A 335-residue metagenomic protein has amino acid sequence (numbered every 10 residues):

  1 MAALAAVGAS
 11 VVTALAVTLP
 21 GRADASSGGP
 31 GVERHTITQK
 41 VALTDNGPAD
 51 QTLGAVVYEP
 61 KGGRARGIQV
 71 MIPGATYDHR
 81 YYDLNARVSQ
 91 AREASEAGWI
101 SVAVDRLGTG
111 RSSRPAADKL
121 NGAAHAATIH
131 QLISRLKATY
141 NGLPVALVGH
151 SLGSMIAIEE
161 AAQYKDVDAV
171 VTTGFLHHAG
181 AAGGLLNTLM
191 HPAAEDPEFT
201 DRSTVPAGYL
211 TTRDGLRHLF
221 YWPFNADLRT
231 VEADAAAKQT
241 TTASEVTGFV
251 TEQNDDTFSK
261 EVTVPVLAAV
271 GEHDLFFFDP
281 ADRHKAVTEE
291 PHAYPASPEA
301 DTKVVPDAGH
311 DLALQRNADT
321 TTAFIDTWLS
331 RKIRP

Functional and structural regions predicted by a protein language model:
G28-G62: N-terminal cap/lid segment of alpha/beta-hydrolase-fold proteins
G63-E96: Short, surface-exposed "cap/lid" segments of acyl-processing enzymes
S89-S113: Conserved alpha/beta-hydrolase
K119-T139: Alpha/beta-hydrolase active-site loop
I158-Q239: Alpha/beta-hydrolase-fold enzymes
V262, A268-V270: Short beta-strand/loop motif that positions the catalytic acidic residue of the alpha/beta-hydrolase fold
E272-A308: Conserved loop-alpha-helix segment in the C-terminal half of the alpha/beta-hydrolase fold that carries the catalytic
V305-N317: Catalytic histidine-centered segment of alpha/beta-hydrolase-like enzymes
